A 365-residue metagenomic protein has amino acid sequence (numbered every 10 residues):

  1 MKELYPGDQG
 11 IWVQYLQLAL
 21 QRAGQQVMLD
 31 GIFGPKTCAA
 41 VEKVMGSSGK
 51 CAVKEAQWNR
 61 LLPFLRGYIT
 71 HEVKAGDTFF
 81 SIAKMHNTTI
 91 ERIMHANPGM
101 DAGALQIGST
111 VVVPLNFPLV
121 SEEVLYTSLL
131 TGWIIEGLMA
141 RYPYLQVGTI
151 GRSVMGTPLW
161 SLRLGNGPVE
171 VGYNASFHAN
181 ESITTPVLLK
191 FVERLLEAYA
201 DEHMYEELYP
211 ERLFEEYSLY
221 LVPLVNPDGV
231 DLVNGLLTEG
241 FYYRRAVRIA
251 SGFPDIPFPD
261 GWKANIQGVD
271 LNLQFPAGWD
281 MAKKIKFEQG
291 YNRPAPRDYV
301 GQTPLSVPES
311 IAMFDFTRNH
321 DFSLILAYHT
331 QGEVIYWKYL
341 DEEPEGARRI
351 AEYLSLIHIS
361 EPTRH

Functional and structural regions predicted by a protein language model:
M1-P35, P63-N87, S109, L115-P118: Primarily a LysM-type cell-wall glycan-binding module
P35-G46: Short, solvent-exposed alpha-helical surface patches in non-cytosolic proteins
S47-K50, E55-E72, V113-Y126: Intrinsically disordered, low-complexity Ser/Thr-rich linker and spacer segments in cell-wall-related proteins
P114-M155: Short glycine- and acidic-rich boundary segments immediately preceding or forming the N-terminal edge of structured
S161-P168, S176: Short beta-strand-to-loop junctions in surface cap/lid or active-site-entrance loops
P168, S182-Y336, P344: Active-site/substrate-binding loop(s) of hydrolase catalytic cores
S355-H365: Residue-level detector of conserved catalytic or cofactor/ligand-binding positions in enzyme active sites
